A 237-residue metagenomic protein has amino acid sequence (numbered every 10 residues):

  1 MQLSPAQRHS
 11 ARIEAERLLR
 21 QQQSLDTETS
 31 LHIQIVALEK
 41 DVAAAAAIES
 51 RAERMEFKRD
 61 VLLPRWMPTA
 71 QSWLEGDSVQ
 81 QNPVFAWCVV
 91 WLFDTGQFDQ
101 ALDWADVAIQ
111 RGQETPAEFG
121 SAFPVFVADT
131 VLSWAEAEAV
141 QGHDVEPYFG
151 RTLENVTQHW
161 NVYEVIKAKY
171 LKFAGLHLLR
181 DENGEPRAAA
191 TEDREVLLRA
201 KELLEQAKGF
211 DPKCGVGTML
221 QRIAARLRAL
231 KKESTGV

Functional and structural regions predicted by a protein language model:
M1-N82, F93, Q100, D106-Y163 (+3 more regions): N-terminal alpha-helical interaction modules that lie
M67-A70, A168-G175, L179, L197: Alpha-helical tetratricopeptide repeat
A86-W87, D129-S133, F173, H177-R180 (+1 more regions): "A position-specific structural signal for the A-helix of alpha-solenoid helical repeats
W87-C88, L92, K167, A174 (+4 more regions): Structural register within alpha-helical repeat arrays
E138, D181, E185-A188, D211 (+1 more regions): Long alpha-helical scaffolds in large eukaryotic adaptor/regulatory proteins, encompassing alpha-solenoid repeat systems
A207-K208, P212-L227: C-terminal structured interaction module
